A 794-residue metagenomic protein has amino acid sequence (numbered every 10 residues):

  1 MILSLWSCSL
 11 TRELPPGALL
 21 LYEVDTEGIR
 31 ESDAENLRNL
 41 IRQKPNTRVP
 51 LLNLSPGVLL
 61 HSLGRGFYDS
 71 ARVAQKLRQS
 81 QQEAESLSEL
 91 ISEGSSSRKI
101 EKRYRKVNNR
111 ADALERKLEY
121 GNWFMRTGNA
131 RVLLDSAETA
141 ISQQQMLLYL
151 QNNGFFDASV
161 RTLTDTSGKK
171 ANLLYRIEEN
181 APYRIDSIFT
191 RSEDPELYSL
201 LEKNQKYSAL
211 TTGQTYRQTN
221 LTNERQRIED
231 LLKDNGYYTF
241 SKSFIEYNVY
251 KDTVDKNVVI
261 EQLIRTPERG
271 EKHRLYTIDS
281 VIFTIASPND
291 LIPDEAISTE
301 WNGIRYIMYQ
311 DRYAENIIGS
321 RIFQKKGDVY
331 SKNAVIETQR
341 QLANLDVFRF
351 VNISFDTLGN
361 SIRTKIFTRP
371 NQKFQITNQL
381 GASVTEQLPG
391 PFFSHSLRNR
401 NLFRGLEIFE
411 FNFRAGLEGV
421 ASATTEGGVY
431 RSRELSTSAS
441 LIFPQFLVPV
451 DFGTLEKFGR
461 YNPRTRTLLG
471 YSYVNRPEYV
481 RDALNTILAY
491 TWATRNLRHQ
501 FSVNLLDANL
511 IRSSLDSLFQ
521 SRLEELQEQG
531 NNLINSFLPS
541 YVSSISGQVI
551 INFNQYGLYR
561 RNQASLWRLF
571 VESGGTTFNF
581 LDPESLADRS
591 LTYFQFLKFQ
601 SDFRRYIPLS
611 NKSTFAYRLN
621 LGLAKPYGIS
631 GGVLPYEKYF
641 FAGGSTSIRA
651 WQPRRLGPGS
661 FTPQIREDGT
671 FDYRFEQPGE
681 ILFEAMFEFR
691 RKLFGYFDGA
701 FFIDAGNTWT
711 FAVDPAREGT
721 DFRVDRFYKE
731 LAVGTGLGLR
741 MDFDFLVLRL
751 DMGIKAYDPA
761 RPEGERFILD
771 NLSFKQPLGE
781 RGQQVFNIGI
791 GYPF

Functional and structural regions predicted by a protein language model:
L5-S7: C-terminal motif of bacterial Sec signal peptides marking the signal peptidase cleavage site
S9-N344, T454: Interaction-mediating elements
G28, I177-A181, S192, Q262-E268 (+13 more regions): Flexible glycine-/small-residue-rich
F155, Y237, K373, R404-L406 (+7 more regions): Strand-connecting loop/turn motifs
L197-L200, D311-R312, S331-R568, R649-A650 (+4 more regions): Gram-negative/organellar outer-membrane beta-barrel architecture
G303, M308, S383-E386, S502-R691 (+2 more regions): C-terminal outer-membrane beta-barrel translocator/porin domains of Gram-negative envelope proteins and their
N378-L380, F409-F413, T467-L469, W567-V571 (+5 more regions): Membrane-embedded beta-strand positions of outer-membrane beta-barrel proteins
A705-T720, F745, G753-R781: C-terminal beta-signal and adjacent terminal beta-strands/loops of Gram-negative outer-membrane beta-barrel proteins
